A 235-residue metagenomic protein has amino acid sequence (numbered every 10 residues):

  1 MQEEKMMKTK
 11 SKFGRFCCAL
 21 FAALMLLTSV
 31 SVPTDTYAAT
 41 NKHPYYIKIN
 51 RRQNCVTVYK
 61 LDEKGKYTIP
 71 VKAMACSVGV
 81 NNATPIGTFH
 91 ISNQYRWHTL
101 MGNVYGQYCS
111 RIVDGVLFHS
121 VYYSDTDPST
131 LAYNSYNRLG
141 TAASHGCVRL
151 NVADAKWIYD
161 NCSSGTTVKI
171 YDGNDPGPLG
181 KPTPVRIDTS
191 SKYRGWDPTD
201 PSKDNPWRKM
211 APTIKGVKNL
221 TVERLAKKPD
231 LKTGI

Functional and structural regions predicted by a protein language model:
K5-L20: Bacterial N-terminal signal peptides that target proteins for export
A19-S29: Bacterial N-terminal signal peptides
L27-N41: Sec-dependent signal peptide cleavage junction
A39-N81: A structural motif detector for short, solvent-exposed N-terminal "entry" segments of globular domains
A39-Y45, V71-V78, G87-N103, A132: N-terminal post-signal-peptidase region of extra-cytosolic proteins
Y46-K48, C55-T57, H90, L117-H119 (+2 more regions): Soluble periplasmic/extracytoplasmic beta-strand elements of cell-envelope proteins
Q53, A73, T88, V152-Y159: Extracytoplasmic/secreted envelope proteins and their assembly/folding machinery, especially bacterial periplasmic
A83, Y95-I235: Exported/periplasmic cell-wall-interacting domains
